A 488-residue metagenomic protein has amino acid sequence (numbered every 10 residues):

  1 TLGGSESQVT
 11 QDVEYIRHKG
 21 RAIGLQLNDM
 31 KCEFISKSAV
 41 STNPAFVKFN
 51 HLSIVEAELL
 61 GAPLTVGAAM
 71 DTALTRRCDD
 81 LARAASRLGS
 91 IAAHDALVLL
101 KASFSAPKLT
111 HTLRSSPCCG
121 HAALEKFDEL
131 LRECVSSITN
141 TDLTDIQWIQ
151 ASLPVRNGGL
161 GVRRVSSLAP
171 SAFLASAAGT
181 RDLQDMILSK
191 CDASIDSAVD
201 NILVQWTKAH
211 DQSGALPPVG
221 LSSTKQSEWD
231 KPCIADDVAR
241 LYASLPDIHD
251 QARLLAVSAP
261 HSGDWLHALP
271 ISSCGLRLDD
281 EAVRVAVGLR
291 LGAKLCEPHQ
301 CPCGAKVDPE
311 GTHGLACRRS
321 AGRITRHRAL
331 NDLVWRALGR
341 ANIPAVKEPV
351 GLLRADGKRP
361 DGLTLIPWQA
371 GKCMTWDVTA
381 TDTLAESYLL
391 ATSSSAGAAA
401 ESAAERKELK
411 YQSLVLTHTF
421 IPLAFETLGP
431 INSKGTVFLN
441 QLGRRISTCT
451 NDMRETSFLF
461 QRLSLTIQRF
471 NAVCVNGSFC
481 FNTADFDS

Functional and structural regions predicted by a protein language model:
S7, D12-H18, L25-V55: Short, conserved micro-motifs composed of acidic
V9-G24, D79-S86, R328-N342: Inter-domain linker/hinge segments that demarcate the starts of reverse transcriptase and RNase H-type modules
L27-A39, D145-W148, L153, K347-L352 (+1 more regions): Acidic carboxylate-rich catalytic motifs and surrounding loops in phosphoryl-/glycosyl-chemistry enzymes
K48-C119, A175-G179, I187-L188, T417: Basic, alpha-helical interaction scaffolds
M70, L74-R77, P107-L291: Acidic catalytic cores of enzymes that act on phosphate-bearing nucleotides/polynucleotides
L160, R164-P170, L174, Q300-L330: Short Cys/His-based metal-binding microdomains
D211, A215-A305, A321, R336 (+4 more regions): Non-catalytic C-terminal interaction segments of nucleic acid-processing enzymes
